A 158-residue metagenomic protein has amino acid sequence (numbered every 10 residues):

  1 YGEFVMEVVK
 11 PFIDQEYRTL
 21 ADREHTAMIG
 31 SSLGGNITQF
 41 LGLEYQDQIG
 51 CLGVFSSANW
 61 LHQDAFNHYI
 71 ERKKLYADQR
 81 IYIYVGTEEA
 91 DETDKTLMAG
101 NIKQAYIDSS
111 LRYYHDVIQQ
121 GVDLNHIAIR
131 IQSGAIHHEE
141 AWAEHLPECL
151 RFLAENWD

Functional and structural regions predicted by a protein language model:
Y1-D158: Non-catalytic cap/lid and distal C-terminal segments of serine-dependent acyl enzymes
